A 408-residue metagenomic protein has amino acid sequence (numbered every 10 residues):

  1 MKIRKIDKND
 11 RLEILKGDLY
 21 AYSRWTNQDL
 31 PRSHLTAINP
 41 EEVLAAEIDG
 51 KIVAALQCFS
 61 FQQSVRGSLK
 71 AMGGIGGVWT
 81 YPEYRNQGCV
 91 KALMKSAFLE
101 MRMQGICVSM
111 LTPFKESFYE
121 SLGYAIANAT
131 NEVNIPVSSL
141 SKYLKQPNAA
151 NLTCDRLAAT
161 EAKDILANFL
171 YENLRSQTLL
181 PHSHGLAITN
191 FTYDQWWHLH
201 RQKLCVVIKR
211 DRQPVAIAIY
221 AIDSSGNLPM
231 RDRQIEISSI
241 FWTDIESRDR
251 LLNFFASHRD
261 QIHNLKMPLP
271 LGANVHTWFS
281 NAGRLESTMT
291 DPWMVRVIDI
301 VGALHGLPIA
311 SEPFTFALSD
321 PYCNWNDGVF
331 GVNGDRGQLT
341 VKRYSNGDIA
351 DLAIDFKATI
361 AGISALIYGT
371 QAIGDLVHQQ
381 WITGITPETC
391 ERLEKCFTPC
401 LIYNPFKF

Functional and structural regions predicted by a protein language model:
K2, D7-L12, K145-F408: Intrinsically disordered, low-complexity, positively biased terminal segments
I3-K8, L12, D18-Y20, P31-S33 (+1 more regions): Hydrophobic, small-residue-rich alpha-helical packing segments that form membrane-like cores
D18-V65, S176-C205, A303-L304: Active-site rim helix/loop that mediates acceptor-substrate recognition in acyltransferases
A45, K51-F61, G74, W79 (+1 more regions): Conserved beta-strand in the GNAT
Q62-G74, R85, S225-Q234: A conserved beta-turn-beta hairpin within the catalytic core of GNAT-like acetyltransferases that forms part
G77-T80, N86-L99, I245-A256: Conserved acetyl-CoA-binding loop-helix of GNAT-fold acetyltransferases
M94, L99-P113, D260-P270: Conserved GNAT acetyl-CoA-binding A-motif
M103-C107, P113-N131, R250, G272-T288: Conserved active-site alpha-helix within GNAT-family acetyltransferase domains
